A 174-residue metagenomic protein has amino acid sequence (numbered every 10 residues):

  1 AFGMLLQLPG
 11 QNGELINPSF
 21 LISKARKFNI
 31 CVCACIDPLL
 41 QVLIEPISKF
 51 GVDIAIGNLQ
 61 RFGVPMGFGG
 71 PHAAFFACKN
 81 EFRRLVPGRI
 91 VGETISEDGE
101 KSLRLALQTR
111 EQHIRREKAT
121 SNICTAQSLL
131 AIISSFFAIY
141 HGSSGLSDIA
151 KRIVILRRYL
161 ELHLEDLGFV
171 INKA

Functional and structural regions predicted by a protein language model:
A1-S102: Conserved PLP-enzyme active-site core in the AAT-like
F62-L167, I171-A174: Active-site C-terminal subdomain of aminotransferase-like
